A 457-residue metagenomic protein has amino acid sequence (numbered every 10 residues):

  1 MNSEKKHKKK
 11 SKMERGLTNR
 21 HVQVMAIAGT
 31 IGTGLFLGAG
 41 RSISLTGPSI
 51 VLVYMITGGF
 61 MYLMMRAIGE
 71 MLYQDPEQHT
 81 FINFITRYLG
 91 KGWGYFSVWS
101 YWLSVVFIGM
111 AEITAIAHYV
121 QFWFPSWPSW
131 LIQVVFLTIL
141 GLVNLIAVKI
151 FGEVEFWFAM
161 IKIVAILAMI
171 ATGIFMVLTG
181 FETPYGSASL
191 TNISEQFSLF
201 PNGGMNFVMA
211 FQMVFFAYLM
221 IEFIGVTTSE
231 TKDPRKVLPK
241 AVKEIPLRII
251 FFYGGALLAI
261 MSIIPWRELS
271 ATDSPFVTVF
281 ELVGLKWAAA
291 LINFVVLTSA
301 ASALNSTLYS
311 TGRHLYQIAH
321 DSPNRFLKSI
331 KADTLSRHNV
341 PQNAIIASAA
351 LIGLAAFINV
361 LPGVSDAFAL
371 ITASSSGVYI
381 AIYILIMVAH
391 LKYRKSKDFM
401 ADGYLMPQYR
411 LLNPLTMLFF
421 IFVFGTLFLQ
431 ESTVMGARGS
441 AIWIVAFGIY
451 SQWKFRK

Functional and structural regions predicted by a protein language model:
M1-G40, S44-S49, M61-R66, E77-Q78 (+6 more regions): Membrane-interface "cap" regions at the ends of multi-pass membrane proteins
M1-K6, N83-T86, E112-Q133, A165 (+4 more regions): Helix-loop-helix connectors at the membrane interface of multi-pass transporters/channels
K8-M13, V51, P125-P128, M160-N293 (+1 more regions): Helix-loop-helix junctions that connect adjacent transmembrane segments in multi-pass membrane transporters
E14, L37-I132, F136, I245-I250 (+2 more regions): Extracellular loop-to-transmembrane helix junctions
E77, S100-T114, Y218, E222-T231 (+3 more regions): Membrane-helix boundary/coupling elements in multi-pass transport proteins
N83-T86, G90, F122, A241-N305 (+1 more regions): TM-loop-TM module centered on a large, flexible mid-protein loop between adjacent transmembrane helices in multi-pass
A117, W130-A188, F215-L219, V242-L247 (+3 more regions): Membrane-interface loop-to-helix entry segments
F158, I330-V340, I380-E431: C-terminal membrane-solvent junction of multi-pass transporters and transport-like membrane proteins
